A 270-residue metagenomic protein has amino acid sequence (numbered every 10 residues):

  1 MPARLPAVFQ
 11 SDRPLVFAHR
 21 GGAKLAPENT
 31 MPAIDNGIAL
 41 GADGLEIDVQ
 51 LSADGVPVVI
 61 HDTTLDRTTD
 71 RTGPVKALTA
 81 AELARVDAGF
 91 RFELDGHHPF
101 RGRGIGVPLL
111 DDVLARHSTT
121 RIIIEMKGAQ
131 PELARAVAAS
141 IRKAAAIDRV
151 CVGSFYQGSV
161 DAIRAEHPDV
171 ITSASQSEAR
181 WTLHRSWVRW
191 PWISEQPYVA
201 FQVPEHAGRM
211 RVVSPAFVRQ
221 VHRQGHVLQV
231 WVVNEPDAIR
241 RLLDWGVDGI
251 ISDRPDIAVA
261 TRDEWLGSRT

Functional and structural regions predicted by a protein language model:
M1-P2, F100, L183-T270: C-terminal active-site rim and adjoining tail of enzyme catalytic domains
P2-P14, H61-E166, S194-Q224: Metal-dependent phosphodiesterase/phospholipase catalytic core, i.e., the His/Asp/Glu-rich active-site region
V16-A18, L45-I47, I122-I124, V150-G153 (+4 more regions): Hydrophobic faces of well-ordered beta-strands that scaffold small-molecule active sites in alpha/beta enzyme cores
R20-G21, E28, S154, Q176-E178 (+1 more regions): Glycine-rich beta-to-alpha transition loops that act as phosphate-gripper elements at the mouths of alpha/beta enzyme
G22, T64, D70-P74, S175-W181 (+2 more regions): Short, acidic/turn-prone active-site loops that include or flank metal/cofactor- and phosphate-binding residues
A26-N36, G106-D111, A179-I193, N234-R241: Short, acidic/polar
A33-L51, Q196: Catalytic domains of carbohydrate-active enzymes, especially glycoside hydrolases
